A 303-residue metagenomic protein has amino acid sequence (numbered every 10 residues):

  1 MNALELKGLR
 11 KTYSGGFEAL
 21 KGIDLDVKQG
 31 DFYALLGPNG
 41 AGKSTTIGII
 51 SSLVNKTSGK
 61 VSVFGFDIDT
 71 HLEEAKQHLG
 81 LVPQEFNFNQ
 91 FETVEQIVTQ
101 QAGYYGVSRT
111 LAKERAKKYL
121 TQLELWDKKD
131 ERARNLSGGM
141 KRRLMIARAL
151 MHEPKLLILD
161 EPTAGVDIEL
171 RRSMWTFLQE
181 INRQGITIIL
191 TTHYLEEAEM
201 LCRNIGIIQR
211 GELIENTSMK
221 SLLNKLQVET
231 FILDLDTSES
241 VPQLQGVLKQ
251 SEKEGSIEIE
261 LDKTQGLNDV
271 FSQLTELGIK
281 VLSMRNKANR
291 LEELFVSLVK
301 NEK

Functional and structural regions predicted by a protein language model:
T99, G103, T110-K128: Conserved ABC ATPase "signature" region
R132-L136: Conserved ABC ATPase signature
E153: Conserved catalytic motifs of ABC-family nucleotide-binding domains
L157-D160: Catalytic Walker B motif of ABC-type/P-loop ATPase nucleotide-binding domains
W175-D262: ABC transporter nucleotide-binding domain
V228-K303: Short, charged/small-residue-rich alpha-helical element at the C-terminal edge of ABC transporter nucleotide-binding
